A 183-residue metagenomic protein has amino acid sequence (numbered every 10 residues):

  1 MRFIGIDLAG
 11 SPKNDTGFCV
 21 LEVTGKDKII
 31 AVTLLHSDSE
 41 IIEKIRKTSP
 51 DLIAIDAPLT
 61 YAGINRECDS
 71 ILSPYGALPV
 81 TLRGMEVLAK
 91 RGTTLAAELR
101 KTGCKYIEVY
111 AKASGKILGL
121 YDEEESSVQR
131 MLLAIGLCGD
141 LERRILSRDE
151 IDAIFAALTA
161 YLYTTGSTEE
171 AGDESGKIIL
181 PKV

Functional and structural regions predicted by a protein language model:
M1-V183: Phosphate- and other anionic-substrate recognition elements at nucleic-acid/protein interfaces
